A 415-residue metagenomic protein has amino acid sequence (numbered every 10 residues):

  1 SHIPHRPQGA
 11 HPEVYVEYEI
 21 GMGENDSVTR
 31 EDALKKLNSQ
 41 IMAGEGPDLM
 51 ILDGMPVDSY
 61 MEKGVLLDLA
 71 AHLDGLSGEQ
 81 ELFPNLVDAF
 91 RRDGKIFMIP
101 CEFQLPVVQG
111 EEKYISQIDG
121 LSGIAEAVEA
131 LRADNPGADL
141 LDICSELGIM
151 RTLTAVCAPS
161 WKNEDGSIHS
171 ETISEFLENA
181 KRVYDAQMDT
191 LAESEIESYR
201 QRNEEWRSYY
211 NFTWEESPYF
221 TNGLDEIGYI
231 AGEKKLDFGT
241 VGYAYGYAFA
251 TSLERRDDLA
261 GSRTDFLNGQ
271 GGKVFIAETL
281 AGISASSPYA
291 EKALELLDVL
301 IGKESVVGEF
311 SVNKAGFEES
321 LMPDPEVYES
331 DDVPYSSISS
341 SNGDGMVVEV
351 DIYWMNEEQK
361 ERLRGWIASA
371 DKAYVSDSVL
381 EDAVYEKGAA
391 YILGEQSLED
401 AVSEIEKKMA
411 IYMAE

Functional and structural regions predicted by a protein language model:
H2-Y15, V384: Short, polar/charged alpha-helical segment
E19-L82, G228-L236: Extracytoplasmic "Venus flytrap"/periplasmic binding protein-like
G54-V107, D258-L267: Hinge/lid segment of periplasmic solute-binding proteins
A71-E81, A158-E178, R182-V183, D265-G271 (+1 more regions): Short, solvent-exposed loop/beta-turn-alpha elements that line the ligand-binding surface or hinge of extracytoplasmic
R91-N203, A285-E291: Helix-loop-helix "hinge/cap" segment bordering the ligand-binding cleft or interdomain interface
A133-P136, D298-P334: Periplasmic-binding protein-like
V183-E291, E295: Extracytoplasmic/periplasmic substrate-binding proteins
F275, Y335-M413: C-terminal capping/gating helix-and-loop segments adjacent to ligand/active sites or protein-protein/ligand interfaces
